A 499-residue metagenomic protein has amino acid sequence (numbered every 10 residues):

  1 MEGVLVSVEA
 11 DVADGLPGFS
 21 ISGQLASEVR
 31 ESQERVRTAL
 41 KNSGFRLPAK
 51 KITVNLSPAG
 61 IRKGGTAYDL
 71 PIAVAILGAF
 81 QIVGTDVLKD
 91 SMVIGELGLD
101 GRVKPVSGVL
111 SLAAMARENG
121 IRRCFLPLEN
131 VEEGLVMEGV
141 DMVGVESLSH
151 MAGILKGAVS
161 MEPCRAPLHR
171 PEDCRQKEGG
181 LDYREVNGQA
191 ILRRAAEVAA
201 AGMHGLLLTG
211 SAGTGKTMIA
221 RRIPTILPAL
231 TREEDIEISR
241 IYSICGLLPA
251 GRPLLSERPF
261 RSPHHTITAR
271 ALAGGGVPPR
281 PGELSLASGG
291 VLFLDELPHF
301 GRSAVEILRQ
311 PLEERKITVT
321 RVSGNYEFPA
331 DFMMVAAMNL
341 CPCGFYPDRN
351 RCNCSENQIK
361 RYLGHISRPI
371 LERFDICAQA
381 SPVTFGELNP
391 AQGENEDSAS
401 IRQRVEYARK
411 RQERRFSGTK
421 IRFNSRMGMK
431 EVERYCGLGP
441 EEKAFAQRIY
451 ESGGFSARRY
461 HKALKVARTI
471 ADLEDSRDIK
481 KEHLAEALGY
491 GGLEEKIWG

Functional and structural regions predicted by a protein language model:
M1-L207, T217, Y460, D478-G499: Peripheral, non-AAA+ core regions of ATP-driven protein-machinery
V6-V12, L272, D375-Q379: Short beta-strand elements
S22-Q33, P48, N55-G65, P279 (+1 more regions): Basic, amphipathic alpha-helical bundle interface domains used for macromolecular binding and assembly
E197, P253-L254, P259, R270-L292 (+1 more regions): Conserved alpha-helical scaffold flanking the Walker A/P-loop in AAA+ ATPase domains
L208-P249, E314: Walker A/P-loop
G210, G274, E296: The Walker A (P-loop) glycine that initiates the GxxxxGKT/S ATP-binding motif of P-loop NTPases
G289, D295-E296, I307: Walker B catalytic acidic pair
